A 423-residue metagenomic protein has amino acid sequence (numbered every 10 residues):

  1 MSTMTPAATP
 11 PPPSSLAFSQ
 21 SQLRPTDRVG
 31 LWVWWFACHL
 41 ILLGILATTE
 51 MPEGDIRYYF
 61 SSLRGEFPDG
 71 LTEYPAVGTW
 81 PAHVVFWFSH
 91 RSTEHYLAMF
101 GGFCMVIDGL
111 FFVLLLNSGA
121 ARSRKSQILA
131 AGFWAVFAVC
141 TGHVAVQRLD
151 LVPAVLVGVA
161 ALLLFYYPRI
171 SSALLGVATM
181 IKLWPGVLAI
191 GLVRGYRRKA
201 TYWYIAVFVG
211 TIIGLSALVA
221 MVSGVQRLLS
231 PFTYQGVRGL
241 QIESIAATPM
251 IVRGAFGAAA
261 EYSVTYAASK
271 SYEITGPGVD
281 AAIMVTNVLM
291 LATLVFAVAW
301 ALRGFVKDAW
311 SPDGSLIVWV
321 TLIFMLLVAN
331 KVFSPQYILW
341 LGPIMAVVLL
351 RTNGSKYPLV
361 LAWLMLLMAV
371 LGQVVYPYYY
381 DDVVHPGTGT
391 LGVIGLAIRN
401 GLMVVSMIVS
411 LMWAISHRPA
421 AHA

Functional and structural regions predicted by a protein language model:
S2-P231, T286-A423: Multi-pass membrane glycosyltransferase architecture that uses lipid-linked
Y204-L289: Membrane-lumen/periplasm interface segments of specific transmembrane helices in polyprenyl phosphate-linked
